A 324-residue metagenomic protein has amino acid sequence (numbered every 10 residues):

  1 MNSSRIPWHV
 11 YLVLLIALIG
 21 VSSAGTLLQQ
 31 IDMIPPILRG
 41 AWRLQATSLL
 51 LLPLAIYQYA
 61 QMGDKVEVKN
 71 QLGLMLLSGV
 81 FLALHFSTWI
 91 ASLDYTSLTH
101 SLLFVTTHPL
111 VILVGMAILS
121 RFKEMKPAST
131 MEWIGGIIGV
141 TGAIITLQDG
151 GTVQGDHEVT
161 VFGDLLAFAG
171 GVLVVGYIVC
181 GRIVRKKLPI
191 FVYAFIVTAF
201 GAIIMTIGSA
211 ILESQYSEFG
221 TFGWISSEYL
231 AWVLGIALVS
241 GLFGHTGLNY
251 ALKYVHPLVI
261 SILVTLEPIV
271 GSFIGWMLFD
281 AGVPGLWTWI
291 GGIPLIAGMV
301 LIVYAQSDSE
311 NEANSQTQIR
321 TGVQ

Functional and structural regions predicted by a protein language model:
M1-W42, L54, L77-V80, L84 (+4 more regions): Glycine-/small-residue-enriched transmembrane alpha-helix faces in small-molecule transporters and effluxers
N2, L44, F122, Y229-A231 (+2 more regions): C-terminal-most transmembrane helix of multi-pass membrane proteins
N2, S23-T26, S48-V68, V140-H157 (+3 more regions): Membrane-interface helix-cap regions at the ends of transmembrane helices in multi-pass membrane proteins
L18-L49, S97-H100, G176-I203, V259 (+1 more regions): Juxtamembrane helix-loop-helix junctions in multi-pass membrane proteins
L38-G40, L44-L49, I90-T130, G170 (+1 more regions): Specific alpha-helical transmembrane segments that line the substrate/conduction pathway and gating interfaces
W42, S101-T107, C180-I203, A237-M277: Helix-helix packing/entry segments at the starts of transmembrane helices
L51, A55, L76, V114-A117 (+2 more regions): Hydrophobic transmembrane alpha-helices of multi-pass small-molecule transport proteins
I56-V105, I144-I145, A237-V255: Specific transmembrane alpha-helical segments of multi-pass solute transporters/efflux pumps, especially DMT/EamA
